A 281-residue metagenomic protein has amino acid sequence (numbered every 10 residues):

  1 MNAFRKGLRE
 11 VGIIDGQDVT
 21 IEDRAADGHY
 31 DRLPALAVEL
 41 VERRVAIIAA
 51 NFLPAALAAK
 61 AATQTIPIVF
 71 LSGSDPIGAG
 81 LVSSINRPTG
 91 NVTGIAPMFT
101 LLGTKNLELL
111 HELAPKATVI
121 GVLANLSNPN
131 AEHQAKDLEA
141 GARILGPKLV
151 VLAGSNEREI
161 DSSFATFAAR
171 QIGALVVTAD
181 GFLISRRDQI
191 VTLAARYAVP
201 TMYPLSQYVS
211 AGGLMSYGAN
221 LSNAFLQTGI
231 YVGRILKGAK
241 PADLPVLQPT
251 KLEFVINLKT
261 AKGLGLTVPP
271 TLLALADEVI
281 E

Functional and structural regions predicted by a protein language model:
M1-E281: Short hydrophobic alpha-helices and adjacent helix-cap/hinge residues
